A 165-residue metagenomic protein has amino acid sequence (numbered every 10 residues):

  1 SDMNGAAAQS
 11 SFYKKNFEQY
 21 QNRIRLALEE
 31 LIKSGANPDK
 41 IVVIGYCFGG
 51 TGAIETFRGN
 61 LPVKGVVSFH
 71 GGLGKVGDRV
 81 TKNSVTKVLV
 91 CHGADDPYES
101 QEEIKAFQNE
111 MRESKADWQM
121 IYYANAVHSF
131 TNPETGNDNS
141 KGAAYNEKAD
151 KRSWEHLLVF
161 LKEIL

Functional and structural regions predicted by a protein language model:
S1-A36, N132-A144: Serine-hydrolase catalytic machinery in alpha/beta-hydrolase-like enzymes
G35-Y46: Alpha/beta-hydrolase fold nucleophile elbow
G50-L61, V66: Short glycine-enriched nucleophile-adjacent loop and the immediately C-terminal alpha-helix near the catalytic center
V67-K75: Active-site nucleophile loop of the alpha/beta-hydrolase fold
V90-H92: Short beta-strand/loop motif that positions the catalytic acidic residue of the alpha/beta-hydrolase fold
D95-E99, H128: Acidic catalytic loop of the alpha/beta-hydrolase fold
S100-M111: Short alpha-helix in the alpha/beta-hydrolase fold that links the catalytic acid
R112-L165: C-terminal catalytic histidine-bearing segment of alpha/beta-hydrolase fold enzymes
